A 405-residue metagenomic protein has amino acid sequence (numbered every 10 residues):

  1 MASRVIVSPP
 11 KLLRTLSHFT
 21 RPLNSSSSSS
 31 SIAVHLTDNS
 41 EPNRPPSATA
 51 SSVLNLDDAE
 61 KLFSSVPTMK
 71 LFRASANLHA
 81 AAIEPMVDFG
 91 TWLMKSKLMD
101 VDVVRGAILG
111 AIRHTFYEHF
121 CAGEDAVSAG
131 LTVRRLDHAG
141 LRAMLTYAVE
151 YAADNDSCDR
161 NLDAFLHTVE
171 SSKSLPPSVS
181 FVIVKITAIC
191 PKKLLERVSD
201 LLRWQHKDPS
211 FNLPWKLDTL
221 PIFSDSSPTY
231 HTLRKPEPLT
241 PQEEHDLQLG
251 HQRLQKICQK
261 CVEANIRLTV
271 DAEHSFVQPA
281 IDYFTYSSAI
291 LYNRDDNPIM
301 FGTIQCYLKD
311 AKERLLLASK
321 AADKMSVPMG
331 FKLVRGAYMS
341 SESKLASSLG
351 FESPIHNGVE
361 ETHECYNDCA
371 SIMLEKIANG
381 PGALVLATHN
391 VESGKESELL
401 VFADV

Functional and structural regions predicted by a protein language model:
A2-V405: Positively charged, amphipathic and often flexible ligand-engagement surfaces
